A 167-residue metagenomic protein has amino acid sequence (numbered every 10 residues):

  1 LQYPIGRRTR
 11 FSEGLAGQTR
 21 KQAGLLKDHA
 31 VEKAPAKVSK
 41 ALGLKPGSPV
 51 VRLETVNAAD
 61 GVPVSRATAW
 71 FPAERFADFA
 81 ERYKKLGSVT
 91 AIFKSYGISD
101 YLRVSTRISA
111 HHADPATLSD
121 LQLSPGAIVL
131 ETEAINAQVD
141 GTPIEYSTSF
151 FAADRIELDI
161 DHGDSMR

Functional and structural regions predicted by a protein language model:
L1-R52, A59, F76-R103, H112 (+1 more regions): HTH-adjacent hinge/linker in prokaryotic transcriptional regulators
L26, R52-L53, R66, E131-T132 (+1 more regions): Hydrophobic residues on conserved beta-strands that form the core of alpha/beta folds
K37-A41, A67, L123: A broad "ordered helical/assembly scaffold" signature
S48, V62, A67, A127-I128 (+1 more regions): Structural motif
S48-D60, V129-A137: A short beta-strand signature
A67-E74, S147-D154: A short, surface-exposed beta-strand/turn
V104-F150: Extended hydrophobic
